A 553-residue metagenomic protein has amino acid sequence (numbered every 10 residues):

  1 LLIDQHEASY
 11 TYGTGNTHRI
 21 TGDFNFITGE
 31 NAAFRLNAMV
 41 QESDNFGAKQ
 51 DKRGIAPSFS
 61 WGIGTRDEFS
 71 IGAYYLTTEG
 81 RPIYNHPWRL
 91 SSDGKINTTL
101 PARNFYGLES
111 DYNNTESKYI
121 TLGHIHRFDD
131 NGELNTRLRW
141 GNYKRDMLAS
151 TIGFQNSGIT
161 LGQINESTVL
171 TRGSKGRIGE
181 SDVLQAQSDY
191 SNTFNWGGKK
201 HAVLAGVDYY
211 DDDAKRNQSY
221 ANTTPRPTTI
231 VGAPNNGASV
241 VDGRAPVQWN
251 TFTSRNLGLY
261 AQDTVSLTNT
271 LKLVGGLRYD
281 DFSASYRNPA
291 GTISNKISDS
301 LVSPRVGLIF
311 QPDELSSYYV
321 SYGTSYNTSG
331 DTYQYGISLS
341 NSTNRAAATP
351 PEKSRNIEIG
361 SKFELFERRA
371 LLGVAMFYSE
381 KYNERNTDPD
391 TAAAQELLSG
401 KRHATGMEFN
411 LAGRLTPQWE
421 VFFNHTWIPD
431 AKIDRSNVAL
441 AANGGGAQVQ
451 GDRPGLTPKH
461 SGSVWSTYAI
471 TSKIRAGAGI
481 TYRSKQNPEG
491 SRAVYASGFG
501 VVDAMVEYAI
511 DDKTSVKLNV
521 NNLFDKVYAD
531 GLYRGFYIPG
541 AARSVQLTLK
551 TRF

Functional and structural regions predicted by a protein language model:
L1-P57, I63-E68, K118, A370: Outer-membrane beta-barrel translocator/receptor signature
N31-F34, R66-I71, N131-L134, G198 (+6 more regions): Repeated loop/turn-to-beta-strand initiation elements of outer-membrane beta-barrel proteins
Q41-N45, S58-G62, R66-R127, N142-S181 (+4 more regions): Acidic/polar loop-and-plug regions of large Gram-negative outer-membrane beta-barrel proteins
G62-G64, S181, K200-L204, D208-Y210 (+5 more regions): Structural signature of Gram-negative outer-membrane beta-barrels, strongest in the C-terminal barrel of TonB-dependent
I120-N142, L170-R287, G373: Face-selective signature of the C-terminal outer-membrane beta-barrel domain
I125-R127, E133-R139, Y143-T151, S317-Y319 (+2 more regions): Membrane-embedded beta-barrel scaffold of Gram-negative outer-membrane proteins
R369, G373-E380, L398-G490, D512 (+1 more regions): Gram-negative outer-membrane beta-barrel transporters
T416, K473, T481-E489, E507-F553: C-terminal beta-signal and adjacent terminal beta-strands/loops of Gram-negative outer-membrane beta-barrel proteins
